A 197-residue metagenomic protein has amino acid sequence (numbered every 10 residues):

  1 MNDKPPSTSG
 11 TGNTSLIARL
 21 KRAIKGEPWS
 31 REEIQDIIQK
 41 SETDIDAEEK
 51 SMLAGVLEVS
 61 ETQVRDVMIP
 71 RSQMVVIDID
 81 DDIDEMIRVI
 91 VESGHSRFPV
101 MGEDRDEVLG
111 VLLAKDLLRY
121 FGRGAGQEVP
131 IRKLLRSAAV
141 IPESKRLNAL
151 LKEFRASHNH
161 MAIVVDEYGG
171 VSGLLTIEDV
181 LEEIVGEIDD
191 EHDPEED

Functional and structural regions predicted by a protein language model:
M1-D197: Cytosolic regulatory modules rich in charged/polar residues
